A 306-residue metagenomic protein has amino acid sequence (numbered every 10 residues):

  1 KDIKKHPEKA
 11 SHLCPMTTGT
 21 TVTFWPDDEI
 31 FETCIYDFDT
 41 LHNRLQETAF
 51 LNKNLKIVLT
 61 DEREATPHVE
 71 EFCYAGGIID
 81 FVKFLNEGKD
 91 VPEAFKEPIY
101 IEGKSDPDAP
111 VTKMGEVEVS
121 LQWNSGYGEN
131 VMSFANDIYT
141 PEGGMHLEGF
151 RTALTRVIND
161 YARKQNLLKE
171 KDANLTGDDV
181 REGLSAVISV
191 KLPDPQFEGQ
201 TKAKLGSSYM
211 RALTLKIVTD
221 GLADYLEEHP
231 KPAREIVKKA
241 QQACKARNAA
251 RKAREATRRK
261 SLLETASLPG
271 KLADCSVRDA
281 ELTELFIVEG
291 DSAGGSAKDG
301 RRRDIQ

Functional and structural regions predicted by a protein language model:
K1-Q306: GHKL-family ATPase ATP-binding module
